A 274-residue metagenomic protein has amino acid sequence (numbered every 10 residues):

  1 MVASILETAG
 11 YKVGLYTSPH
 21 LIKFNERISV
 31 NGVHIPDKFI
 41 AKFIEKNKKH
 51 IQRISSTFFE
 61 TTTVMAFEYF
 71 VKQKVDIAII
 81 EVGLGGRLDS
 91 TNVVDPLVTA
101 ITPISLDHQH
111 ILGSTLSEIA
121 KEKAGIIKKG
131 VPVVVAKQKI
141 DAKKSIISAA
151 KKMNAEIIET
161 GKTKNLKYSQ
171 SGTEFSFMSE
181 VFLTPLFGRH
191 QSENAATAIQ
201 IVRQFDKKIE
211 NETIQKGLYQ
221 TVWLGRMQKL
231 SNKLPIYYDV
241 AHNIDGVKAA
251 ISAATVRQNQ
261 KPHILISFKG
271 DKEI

Functional and structural regions predicted by a protein language model:
M1-V2, I146: Hydrophobic residues within alpha-helices that form the first helical element adjacent to the glycine-rich loop
T8-V94, L112, D141: ATP-dependent carboxylate-amine ligase catalytic core
V13, V133, E156-I158: Hydrophobic beta-strand scaffold residues
Y16, P132-K137, H263-I266: Short internal beta-strands
P19, T62-I111, K143-V181: Extended acidic/charged loop-beta regions that coordinate divalent cations and stabilize anionic phosphate/carboxylate
K72-Q73, I77-V82, D89-A100, I104-H108 (+2 more regions): Nucleotide phosphate-binding/pyrophosphate-handling subdomain across enzymes that bind or process nucleotide phosphates
G113-K121: Glycine-rich S-adenosyl-L-methionine
A120-K129: Membrane-proximal helix-turn-helix segments that form the acceptor-binding/catalytic region of lipid-linked
